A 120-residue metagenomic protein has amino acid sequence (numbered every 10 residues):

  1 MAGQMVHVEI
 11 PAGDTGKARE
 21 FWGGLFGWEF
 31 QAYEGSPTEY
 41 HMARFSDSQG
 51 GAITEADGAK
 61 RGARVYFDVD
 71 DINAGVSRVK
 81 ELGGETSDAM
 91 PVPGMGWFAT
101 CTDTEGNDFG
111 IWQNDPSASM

Functional and structural regions predicted by a protein language model:
M1-R19, A63-V65, N114-M120: N-terminal beta-strand motif that seeds the catalytic metal site of vicinal oxygen chelate
M5-G13, A56-E81, F98-T102: Vicinal oxygen chelate
H7-A43: N-terminal first-folded block
I10, Q31, V76-M120: Vicinal oxygen chelate
E20, G24, F45-S48, E81 (+1 more regions): Long, compositionally biased, intrinsically disordered segments
W28-G62, D108-Q113: Conserved short beta-strand elements that form part of the metal-binding/catalytic scaffold of enzyme active sites
